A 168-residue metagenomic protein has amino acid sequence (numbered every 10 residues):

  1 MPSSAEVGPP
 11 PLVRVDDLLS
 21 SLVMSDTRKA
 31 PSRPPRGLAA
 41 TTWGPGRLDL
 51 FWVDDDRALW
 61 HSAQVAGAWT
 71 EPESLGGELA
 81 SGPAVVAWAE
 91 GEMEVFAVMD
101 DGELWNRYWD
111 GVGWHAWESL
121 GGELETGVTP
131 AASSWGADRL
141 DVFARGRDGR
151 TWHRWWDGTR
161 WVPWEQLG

Functional and structural regions predicted by a protein language model:
P2-G168: A structural motif
